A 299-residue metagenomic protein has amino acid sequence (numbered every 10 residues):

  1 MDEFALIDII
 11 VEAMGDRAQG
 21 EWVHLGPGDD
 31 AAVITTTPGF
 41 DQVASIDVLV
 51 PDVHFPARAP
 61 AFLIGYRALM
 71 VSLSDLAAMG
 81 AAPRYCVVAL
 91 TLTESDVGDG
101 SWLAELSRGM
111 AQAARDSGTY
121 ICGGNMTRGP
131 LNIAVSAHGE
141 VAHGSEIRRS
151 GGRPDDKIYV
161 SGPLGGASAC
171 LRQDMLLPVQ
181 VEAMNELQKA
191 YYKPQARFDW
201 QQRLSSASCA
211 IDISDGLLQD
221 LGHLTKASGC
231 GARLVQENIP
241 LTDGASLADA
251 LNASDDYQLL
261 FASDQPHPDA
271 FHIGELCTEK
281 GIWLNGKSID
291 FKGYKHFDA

Functional and structural regions predicted by a protein language model:
M1-H54, R58-L63, M79, V88 (+1 more regions): Extreme N-terminal cap/leader segments of soluble proteins
D2-D16, E94-Y120, T127-I133, H138 (+2 more regions): Glycine-/charge-enriched secondary-structure boundary and capping motifs
A5, Q42, L49, A82-R172: Glycine-rich anion-binding loops of enzyme active sites
L25, A57-L73, V97-R108: Glycine-rich anion/phosphate-binding loops
V33, S72, G80, I121 (+4 more regions): Residue-level signal for inorganic ion chemistry
V135-R148, A183-Q202: Active-site glycine-rich loop that binds ribose-phosphate moieties when present
S168-L187: Short, compositionally biased
